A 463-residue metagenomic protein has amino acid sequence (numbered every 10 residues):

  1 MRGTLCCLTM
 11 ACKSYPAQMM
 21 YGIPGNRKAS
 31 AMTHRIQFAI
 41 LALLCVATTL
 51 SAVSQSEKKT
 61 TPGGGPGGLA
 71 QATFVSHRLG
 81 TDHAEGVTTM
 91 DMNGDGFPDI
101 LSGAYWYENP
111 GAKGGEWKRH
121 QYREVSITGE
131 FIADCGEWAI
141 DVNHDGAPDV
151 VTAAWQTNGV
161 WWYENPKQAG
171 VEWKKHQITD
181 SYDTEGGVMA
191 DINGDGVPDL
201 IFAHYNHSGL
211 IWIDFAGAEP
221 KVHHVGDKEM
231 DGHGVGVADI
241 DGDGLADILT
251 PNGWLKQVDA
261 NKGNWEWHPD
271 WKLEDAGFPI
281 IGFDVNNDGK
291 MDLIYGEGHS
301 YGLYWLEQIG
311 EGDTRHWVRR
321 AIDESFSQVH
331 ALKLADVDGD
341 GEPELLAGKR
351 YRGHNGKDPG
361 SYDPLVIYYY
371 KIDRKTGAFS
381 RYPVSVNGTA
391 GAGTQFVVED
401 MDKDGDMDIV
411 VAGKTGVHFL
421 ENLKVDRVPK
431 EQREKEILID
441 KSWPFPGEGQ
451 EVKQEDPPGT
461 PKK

Functional and structural regions predicted by a protein language model:
M1, M10, M19-M20: Methionine residue identity
G3, G22-G25: Residue-identity detector for glycine
C6-C7, C12, C45: Cysteine-centered motifs
A11, A17, A29-A31: Acidic, Ala/Val/Gly-enriched low-complexity intrinsically disordered segments
A29-I40: Bacterial N-terminal signal peptides that target proteins for export
A39-S51: Bacterial N-terminal signal peptides
A52-K463: Beta-propeller-forming repeat regions
